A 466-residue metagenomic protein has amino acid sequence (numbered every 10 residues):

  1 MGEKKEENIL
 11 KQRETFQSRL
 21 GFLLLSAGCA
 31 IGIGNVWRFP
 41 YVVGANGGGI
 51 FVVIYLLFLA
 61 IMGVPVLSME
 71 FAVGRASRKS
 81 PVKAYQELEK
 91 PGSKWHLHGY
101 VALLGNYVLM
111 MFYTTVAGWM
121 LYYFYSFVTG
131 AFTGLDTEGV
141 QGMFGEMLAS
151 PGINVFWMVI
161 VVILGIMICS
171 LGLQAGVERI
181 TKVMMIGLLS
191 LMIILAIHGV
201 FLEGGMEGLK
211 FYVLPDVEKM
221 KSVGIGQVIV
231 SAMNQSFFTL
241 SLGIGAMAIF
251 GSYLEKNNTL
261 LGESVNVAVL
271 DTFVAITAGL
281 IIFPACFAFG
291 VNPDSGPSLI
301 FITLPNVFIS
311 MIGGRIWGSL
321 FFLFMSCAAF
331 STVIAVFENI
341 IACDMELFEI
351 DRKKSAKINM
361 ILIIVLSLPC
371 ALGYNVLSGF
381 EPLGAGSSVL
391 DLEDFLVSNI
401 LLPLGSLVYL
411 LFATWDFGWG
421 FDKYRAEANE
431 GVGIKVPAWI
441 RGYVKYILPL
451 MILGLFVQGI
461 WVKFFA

Functional and structural regions predicted by a protein language model:
M1-W37, V66-F71, R75-L97, E255-T259 (+1 more regions): Membrane-interface "cap" regions at the ends of multi-pass membrane proteins
G2, I9, K83, A117-A149 (+8 more regions): Helix-loop-helix connectors at the membrane interface of multi-pass transporters/channels
N8-F16, E178, K182-F330, I334 (+2 more regions): Membrane-embedded translocation segments of transport machinery
L10-R13, V42-N46, A76-V101, T114-Q174 (+5 more regions): Inter-helical loop and helix-membrane interface segments of multi-pass membrane transporters/permeases
T15, G21-L23, C29, V155-F156 (+5 more regions): Loop-to-transmembrane helix boundary motifs in multi-pass membrane proteins
T15-S26, F51-I54, S93-Y107, V155-V161 (+6 more regions): Select transmembrane alpha-helical segments in multipass membrane proteins
L20-F58, G245-A246, G251, G262-V265 (+2 more regions): Transmembrane helix-boundary motif of multi-pass solute transporters/channels
H98-L103, F348-M360, D394-I452: C-terminal membrane-solvent junction of multi-pass transporters and transport-like membrane proteins
